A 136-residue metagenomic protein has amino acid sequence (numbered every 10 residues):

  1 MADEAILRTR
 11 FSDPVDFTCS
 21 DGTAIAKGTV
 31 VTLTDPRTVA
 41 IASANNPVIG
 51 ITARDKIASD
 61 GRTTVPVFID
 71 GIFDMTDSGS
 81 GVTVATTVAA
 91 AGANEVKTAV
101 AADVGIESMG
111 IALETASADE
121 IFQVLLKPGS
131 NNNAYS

Functional and structural regions predicted by a protein language model:
M1-S136: Surface-exposed, low-hydrophobicity beta-strand/loop segments enriched in small/polar/acidic residues
